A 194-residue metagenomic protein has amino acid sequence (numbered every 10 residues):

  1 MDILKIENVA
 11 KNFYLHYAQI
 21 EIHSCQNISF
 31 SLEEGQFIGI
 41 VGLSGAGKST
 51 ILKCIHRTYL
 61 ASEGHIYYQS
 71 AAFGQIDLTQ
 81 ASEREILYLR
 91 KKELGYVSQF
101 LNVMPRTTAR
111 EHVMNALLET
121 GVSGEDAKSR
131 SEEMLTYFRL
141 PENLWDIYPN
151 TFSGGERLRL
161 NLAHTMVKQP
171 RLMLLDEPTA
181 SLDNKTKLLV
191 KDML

Functional and structural regions predicted by a protein language model:
H56: Helix-to-loop junction immediately C-terminal to a conserved catalytic motif
H65-Y88: ABC ATPase NBD Q-loop/coupling interface
T107-N115: Short coil-to-helix segment of the ABC ATPase nucleotide-binding domain corresponding to the Q-loop/switch region
E125-N143: Conserved ABC ATPase "signature" region
Y148-F152, E156: Conserved ABC ATPase signature
Q169: Conserved catalytic motifs of ABC-family nucleotide-binding domains
M173-D176: Catalytic Walker B motif of ABC-type/P-loop ATPase nucleotide-binding domains
